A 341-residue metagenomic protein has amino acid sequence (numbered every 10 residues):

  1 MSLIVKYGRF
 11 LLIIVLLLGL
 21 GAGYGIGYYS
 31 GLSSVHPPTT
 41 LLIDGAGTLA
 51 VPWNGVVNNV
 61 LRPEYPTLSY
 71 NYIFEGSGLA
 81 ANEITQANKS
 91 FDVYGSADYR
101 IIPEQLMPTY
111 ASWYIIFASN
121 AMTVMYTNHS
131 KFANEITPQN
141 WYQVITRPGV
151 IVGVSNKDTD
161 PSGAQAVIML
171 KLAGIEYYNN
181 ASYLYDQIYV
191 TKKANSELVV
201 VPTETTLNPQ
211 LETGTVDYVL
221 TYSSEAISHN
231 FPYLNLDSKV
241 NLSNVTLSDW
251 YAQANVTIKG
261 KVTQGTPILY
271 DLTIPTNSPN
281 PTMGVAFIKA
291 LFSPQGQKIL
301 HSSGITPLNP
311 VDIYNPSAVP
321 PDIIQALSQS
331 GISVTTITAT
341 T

Functional and structural regions predicted by a protein language model:
M1-L16: N-terminal Sec-pathway targeting helices
R9-L12, G21-Y65, S69-I73, G78-A81 (+2 more regions): Exported/periplasmic ABC-transporter solute-binding proteins
D44, N71-I73, Y94-S96, I116 (+1 more regions): Short, conserved beta-strand segments within well-ordered enzyme catalytic domains that often line or immediately flank
S77-Y110, S228: Pocket-flanking alpha-helical
F91, N120-M122, Y270: Change "...and in nucleic-acid phosphodiester-cleaving endonucleases..." to "...and in nucleic-acid processing enzymes
R100-P138: Glycine/small-residue-rich loop that forms an oxyanion/phosphate-binding "nest" at active or ligand-binding sites
